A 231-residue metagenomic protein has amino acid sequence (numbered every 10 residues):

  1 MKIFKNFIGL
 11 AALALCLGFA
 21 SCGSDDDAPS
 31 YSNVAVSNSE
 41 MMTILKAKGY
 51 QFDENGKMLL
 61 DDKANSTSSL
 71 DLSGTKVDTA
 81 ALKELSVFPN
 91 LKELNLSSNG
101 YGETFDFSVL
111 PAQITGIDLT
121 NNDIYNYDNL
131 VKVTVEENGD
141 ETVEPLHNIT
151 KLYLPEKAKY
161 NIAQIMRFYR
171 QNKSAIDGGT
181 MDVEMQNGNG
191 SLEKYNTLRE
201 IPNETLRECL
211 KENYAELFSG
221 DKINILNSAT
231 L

Functional and structural regions predicted by a protein language model:
M1-G9: Bacterial N-terminal signal peptides that target proteins for export
K2, C22-E93, D123, T134-V135 (+2 more regions): N-terminal capping/linker segments that flank leucine-rich repeat
L17-S21: C-terminal motif of bacterial Sec signal peptides marking the signal peptidase cleavage site
L85-S86, S108-L110: Low-complexity, polar/charged sequence tracts that form flexible coils or short amphipathic helices and often embed
N90, A112-Q113: Short "repeat-start/strand-capping" segments in structured domains, especially the N-termini of parallel beta-helix
N95-S97: Alpha-helical adaptor scaffolds
N99-Y101, P111: Right-handed parallel beta-helix
